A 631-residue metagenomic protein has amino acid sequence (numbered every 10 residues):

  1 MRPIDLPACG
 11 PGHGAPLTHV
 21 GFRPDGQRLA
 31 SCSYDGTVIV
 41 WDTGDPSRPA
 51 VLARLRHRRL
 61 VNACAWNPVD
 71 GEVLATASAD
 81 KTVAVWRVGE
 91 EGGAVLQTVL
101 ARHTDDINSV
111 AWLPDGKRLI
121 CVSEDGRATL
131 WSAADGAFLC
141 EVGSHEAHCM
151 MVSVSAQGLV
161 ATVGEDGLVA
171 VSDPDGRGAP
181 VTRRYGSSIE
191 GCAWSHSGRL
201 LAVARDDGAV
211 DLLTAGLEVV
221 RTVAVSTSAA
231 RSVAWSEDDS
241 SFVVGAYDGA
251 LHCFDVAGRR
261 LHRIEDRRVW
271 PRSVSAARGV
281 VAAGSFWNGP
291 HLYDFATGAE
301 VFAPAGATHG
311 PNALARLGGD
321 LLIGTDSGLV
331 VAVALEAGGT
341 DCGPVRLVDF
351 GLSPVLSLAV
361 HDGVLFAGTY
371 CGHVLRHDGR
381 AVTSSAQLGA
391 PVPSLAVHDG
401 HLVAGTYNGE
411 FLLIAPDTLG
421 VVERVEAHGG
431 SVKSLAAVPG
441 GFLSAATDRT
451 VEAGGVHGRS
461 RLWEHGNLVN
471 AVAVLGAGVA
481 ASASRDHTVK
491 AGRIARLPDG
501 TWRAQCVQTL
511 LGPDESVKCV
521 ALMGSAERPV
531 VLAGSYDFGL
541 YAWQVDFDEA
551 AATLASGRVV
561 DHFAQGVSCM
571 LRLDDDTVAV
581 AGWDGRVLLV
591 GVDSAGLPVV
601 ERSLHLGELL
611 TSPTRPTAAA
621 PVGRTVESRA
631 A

Functional and structural regions predicted by a protein language model:
M1-G14, P49, A504-Q505, L554-A555: A short helix->beta-strand "capping" segment at the edge of beta-propeller domains
C9-L17, L55-V61, L100-I107, V142-C149 (+11 more regions): WD40/WD-repeat beta-propeller blade N-cap
P24-D25, P68-D70, P114-D115, V154-Q157 (+10 more regions): Residue-level detector of Asp-centered blade-edge/turn motifs that repeat once per structural unit in beta-propeller
C32-D35, T76-D80, V122-D125, V163-D166 (+10 more regions): Conserved strand-to-loop turn within each blade of WD40 beta-propeller repeats
V38-W41, V83-W86, A128-W131, V169-S172 (+10 more regions): WD40-repeat beta-propellers
T43-P46, V88-G92, A133-G136, D173-R177 (+10 more regions): Short loop/turn segments that connect beta-strands within beta-propeller blades
